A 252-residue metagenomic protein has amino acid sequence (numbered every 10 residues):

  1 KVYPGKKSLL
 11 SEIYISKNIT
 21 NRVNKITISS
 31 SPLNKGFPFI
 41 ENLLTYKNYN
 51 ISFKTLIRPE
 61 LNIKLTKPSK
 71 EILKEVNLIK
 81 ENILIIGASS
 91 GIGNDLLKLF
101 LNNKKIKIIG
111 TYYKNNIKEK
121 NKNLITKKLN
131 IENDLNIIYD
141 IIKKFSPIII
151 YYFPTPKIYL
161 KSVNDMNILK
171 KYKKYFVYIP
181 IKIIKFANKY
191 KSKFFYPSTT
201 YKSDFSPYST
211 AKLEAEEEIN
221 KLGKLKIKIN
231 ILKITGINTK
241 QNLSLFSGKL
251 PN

Functional and structural regions predicted by a protein language model:
K1-E12: Hot-dog-fold acyl-thioester-processing enzymes
S11, K17-I83: HotDog/MaoC-like acyl-thioester-processing domains
I86-L101: N-terminal Rossmann NAD(P)H-binding glycine-rich loop of SDR-like oxidoreductase domains
K105-K118: Conserved glycine-rich Rossmann-like NAD(P)H-binding loop of the short-chain dehydrogenase/reductase
N121-L135: Rossmann-fold cofactor-recognition segment
I131-K174: NAD(P)H-binding glycine-rich loop region in Rossmannoid oxidoreductase-like domains and their noncatalytic homologs
I158-L160, I168-K174, K193-K224, K233-K240: Catalytic loop of short-chain dehydrogenase/reductase
S244-N252: C-terminal helical subdomain
